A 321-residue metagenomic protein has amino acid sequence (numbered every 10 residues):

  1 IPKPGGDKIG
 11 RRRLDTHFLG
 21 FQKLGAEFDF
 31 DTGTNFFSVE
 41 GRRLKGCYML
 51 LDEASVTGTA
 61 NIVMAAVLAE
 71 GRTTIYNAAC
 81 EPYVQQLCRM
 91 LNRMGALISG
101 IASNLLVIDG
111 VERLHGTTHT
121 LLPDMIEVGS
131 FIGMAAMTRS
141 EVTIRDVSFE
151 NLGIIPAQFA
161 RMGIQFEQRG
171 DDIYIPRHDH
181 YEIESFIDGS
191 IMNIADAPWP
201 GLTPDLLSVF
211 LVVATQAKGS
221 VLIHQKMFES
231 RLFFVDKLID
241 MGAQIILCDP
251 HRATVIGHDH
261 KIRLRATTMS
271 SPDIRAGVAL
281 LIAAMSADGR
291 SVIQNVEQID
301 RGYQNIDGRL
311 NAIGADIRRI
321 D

Functional and structural regions predicted by a protein language model:
I1-D321: Structural preference for solvent-exposed beta-strand-turn elements and adjacent flexible terminal/loop segments within
